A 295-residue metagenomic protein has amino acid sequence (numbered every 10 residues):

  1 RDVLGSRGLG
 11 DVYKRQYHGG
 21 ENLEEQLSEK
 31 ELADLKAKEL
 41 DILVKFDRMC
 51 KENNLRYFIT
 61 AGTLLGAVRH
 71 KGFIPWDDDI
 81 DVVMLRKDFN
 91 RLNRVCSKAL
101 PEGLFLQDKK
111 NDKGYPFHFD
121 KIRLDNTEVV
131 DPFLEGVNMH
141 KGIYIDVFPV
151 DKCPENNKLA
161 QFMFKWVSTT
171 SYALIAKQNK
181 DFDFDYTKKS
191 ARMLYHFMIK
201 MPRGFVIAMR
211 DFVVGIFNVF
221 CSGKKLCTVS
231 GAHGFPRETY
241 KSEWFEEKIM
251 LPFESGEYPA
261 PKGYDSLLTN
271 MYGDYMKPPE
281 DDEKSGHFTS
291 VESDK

Functional and structural regions predicted by a protein language model:
R1-Q16: Single conserved hydrophobic/aromatic residue that forms the stacking wall/gate of nucleotide- or nucleobase-binding
L4, M84, A260: Small/polar loops that bind or transfer phosphate-bearing groups
N22-K51, C96-E155, A173-K188, R192-G273 (+1 more regions): Conserved catalytic core of two-metal-ion nucleotidyltransferases
D47-I80, M84, F89-N90, E243 (+1 more regions): Active-site nucleotide-donor binding segment shared across nucleotidyl transfer reactions
N156-F162: A short secondary-structure junction signal
W166-V167: Short, His- and charge-rich active-site/binding loops that engage polyanionic ligands
T170: Helical lid/core segments from catalytic subdomains that handle acyl or acyl-like groups
